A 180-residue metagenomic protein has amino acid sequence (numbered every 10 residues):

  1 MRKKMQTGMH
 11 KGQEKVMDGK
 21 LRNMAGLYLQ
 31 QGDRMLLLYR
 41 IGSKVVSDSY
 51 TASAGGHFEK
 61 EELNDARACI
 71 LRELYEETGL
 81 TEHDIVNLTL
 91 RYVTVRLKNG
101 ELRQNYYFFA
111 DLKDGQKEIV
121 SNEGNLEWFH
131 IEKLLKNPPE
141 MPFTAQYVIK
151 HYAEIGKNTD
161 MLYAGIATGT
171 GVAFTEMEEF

Functional and structural regions predicted by a protein language model:
R2-S53, E82-H83: N-terminal strand-loop-strand
N23-A25, D33, Q104-Y106, G124 (+1 more regions): Change "...and in nucleic-acid phosphodiester-cleaving endonucleases..." to "...and in nucleic-acid processing enzymes
Y28, L37, Y107-F109, W128: Conserved hydrophobic/aromatic beta-strand scaffold that supports enzyme active sites
Q31-R34, I41, D111-Q116, I131-K133: Short loop segments at secondary-structure junctions
R34-Y75, V172-F180: Conserved Nudix-box catalytic region and its N-terminal flanking loop in Nudix hydrolases and closely related
A54, Y107, E118-A153, T175-E178: NUDIX/MutT-family hydrolases
A66, G79-Q116: Active-site segment of metal-dependent pyrophosphate-handling enzymes, primarily the Nudix hydrolase catalytic core
H151-F180: Charged phosphate-binding loop/patch that engages nucleotide di/tri-phosphates or the phosphate backbone of nucleic
